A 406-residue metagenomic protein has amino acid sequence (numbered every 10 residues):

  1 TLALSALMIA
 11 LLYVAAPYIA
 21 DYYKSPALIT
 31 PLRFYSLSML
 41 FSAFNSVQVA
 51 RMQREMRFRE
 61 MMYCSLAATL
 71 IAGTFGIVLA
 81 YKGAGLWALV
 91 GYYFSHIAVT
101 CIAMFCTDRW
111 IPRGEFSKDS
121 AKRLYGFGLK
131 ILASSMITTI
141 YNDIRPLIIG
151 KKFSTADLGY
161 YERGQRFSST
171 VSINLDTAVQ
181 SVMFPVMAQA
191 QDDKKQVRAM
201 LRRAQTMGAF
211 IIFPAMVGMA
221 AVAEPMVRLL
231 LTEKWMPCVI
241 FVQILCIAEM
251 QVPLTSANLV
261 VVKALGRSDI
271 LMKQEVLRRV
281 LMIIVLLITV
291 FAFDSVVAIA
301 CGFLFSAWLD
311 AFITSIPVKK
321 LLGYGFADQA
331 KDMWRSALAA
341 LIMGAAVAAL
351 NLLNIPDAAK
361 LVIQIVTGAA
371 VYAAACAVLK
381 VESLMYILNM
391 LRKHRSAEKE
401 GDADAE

Functional and structural regions predicted by a protein language model:
T1-A6, A15, I19-Y23, F44-E60 (+4 more regions): Transmembrane-helix boundary and interhelical linker motifs in polytopic inner-membrane proteins
T1-K24, G73-V78, K82, R198-P253 (+2 more regions): Alpha-helical transmembrane segments of multi-pass membrane transport and lipid-handling proteins
I9-S36, E55-F58, L79-V90, G114 (+4 more regions): Membrane-interface helix-capping segments at transmembrane helix termini in multi-pass transporters
A27-T30, L86, K122-F127, I131 (+4 more regions): Interfacial/gating helices of multi-pass transporter permease domains
F34-Q53, C64-G76, A88-F105, S134 (+8 more regions): Short runs within selected transmembrane alpha-helices of multi-pass transporters and secretion channels
R59, I102-L147, A156, V182-A199 (+2 more regions): Interhelical loop/hinge segments that connect adjacent transmembrane helices in multipass membrane
Y160-V276, N389-S396, E400-D404: Specific pore-lining/lateral-gate transmembrane helices of multi-pass inner-membrane transport and insertion machines
I316-M333, A337, G344-E406: Membrane-proximal transmembrane or re-entrant/amphipathic helices at the cytosolic face
